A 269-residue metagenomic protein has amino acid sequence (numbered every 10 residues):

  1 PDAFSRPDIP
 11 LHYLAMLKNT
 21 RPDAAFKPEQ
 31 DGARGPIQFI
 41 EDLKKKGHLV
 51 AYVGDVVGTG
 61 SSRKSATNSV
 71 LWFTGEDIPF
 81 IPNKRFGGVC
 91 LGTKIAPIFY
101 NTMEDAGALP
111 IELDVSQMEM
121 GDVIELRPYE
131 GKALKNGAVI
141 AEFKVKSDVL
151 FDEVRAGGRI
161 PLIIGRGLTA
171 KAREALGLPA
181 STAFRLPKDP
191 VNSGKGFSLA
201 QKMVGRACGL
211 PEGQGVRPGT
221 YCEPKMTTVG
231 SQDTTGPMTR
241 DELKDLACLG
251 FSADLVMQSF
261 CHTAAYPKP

Functional and structural regions predicted by a protein language model:
P1-P269: Fe-S-dependent hydro-lyases/dehydratases of central metabolism
